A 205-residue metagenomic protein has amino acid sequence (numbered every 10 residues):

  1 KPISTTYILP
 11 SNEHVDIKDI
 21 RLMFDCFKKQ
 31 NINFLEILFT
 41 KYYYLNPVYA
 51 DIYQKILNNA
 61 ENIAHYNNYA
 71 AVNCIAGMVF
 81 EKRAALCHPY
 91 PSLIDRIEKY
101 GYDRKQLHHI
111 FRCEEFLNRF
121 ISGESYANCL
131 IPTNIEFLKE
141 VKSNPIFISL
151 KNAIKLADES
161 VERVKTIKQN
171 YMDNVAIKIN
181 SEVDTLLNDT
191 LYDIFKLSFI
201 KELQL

Functional and structural regions predicted by a protein language model:
K1-L45: Metal-dependent nucleotidyltransferase catalytic core
L35, C129, E202-L203: Residues in flexible loops and secondary-structure boundaries
I52-D193: Conserved nucleotidyltransferase catalytic core and NTase-mimicking acidic/glycine-rich helix/loop elements in nucleic
N188, Y192-L205: Intrinsically disordered, low-complexity terminal tails
